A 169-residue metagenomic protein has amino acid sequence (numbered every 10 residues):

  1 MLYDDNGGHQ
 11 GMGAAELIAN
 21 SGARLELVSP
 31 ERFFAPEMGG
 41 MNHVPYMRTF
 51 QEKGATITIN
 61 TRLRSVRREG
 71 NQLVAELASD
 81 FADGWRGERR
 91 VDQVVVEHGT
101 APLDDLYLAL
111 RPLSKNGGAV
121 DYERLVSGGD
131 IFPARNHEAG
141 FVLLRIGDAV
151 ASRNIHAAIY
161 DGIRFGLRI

Functional and structural regions predicted by a protein language model:
M1-Y3, L27: Hydrophobic Val/Ile/Leu positions in short beta-strands of Rossmann-like dinucleotide-binding domains
Y3-D4, A35: Glycine- and other small-residue-rich loops at beta-strand/loop junctions that grip anionic moieties
D5-G8, R89, Q93-R168: FAD-site-proximal beta/loop scaffold in flavoenzymes
G11: N-terminal Rossmann-fold NAD(P) dinucleotide-binding loop
A14-S29, H156-I169: Internal hydrophobic alpha-helix adjacent to the cofactor/substrate pocket in enzyme cavities
N20-Y122: A Rossmann-like FAD-binding core segment of flavoenzymes
